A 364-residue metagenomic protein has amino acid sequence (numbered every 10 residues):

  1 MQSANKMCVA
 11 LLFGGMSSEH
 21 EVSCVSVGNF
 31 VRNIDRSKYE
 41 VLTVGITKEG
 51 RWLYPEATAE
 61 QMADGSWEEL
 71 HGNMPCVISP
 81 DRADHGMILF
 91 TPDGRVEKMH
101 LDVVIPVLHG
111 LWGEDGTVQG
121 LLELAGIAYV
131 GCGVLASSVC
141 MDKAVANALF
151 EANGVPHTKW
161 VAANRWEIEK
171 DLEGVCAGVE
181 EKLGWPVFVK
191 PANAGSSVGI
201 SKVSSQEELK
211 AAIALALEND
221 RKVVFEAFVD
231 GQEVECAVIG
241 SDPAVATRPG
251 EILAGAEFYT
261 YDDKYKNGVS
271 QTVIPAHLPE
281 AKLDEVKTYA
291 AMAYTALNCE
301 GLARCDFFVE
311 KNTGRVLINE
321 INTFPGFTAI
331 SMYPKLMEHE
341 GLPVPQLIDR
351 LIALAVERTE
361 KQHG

Functional and structural regions predicted by a protein language model:
M1-V130, V134-L135, V139-M141, V145 (+2 more regions): ATP-binding N-terminal substructure of ATP-dependent carboxylate-amine bond-forming enzymes
Q2-L12, S17-S18, C24-G28, G94 (+2 more regions): Active-site nucleotide/adenylate-binding loops and adjacent lid/helix of ATP-dependent enzymes
Q2-M7, F13-M16, G154, P279-G364: ATP-dependent carboxylate activation and anion-phosphoryl transfer catalytic cores that bind Mg-ATP to form
M7, H85, T158, L183 (+6 more regions): Change "...and in nucleic-acid phosphodiester-cleaving endonucleases..." to "...and in nucleic-acid processing enzymes
V41, A128-Y129, H157, V187 (+1 more regions): Hydrophobic beta-strand scaffold residues
T58-M62, A148-E151, C176-V179, Q206 (+2 more regions): Short, hinge-like loop/turn segments at secondary-structure boundaries
S201-T288, K311-L317: Phosphate-binding site of ATP-dependent enzymes
